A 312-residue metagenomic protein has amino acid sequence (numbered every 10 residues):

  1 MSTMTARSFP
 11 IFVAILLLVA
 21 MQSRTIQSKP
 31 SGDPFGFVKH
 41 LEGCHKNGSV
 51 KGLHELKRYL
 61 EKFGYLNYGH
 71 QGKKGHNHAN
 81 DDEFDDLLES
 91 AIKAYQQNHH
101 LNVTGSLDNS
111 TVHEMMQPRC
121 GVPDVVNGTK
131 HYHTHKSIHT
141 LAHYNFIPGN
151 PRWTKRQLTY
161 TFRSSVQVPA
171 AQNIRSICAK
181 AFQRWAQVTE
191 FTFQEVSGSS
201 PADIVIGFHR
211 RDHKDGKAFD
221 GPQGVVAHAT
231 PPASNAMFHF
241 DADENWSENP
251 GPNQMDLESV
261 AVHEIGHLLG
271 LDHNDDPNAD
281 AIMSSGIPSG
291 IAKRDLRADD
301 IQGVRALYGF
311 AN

Functional and structural regions predicted by a protein language model:
S2-N312: Zinc-dependent metalloendopeptidases
